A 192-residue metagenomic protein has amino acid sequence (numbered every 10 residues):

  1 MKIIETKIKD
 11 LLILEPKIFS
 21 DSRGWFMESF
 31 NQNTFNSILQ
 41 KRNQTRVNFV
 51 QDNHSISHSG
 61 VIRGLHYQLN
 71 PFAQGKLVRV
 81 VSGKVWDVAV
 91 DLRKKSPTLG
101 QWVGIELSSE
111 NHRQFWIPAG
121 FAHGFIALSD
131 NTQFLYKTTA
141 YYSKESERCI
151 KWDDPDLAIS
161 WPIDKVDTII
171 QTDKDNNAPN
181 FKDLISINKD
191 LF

Functional and structural regions predicted by a protein language model:
M1-E110, S129-N131, T138-F192: Non-catalytic, conserved peripheral segments adjacent to functional cores
F115, H123-L128: Short beta-strand His + acidic residue motifs that chelate non-heme Fe in jelly-roll/DSBH and cupin folds
